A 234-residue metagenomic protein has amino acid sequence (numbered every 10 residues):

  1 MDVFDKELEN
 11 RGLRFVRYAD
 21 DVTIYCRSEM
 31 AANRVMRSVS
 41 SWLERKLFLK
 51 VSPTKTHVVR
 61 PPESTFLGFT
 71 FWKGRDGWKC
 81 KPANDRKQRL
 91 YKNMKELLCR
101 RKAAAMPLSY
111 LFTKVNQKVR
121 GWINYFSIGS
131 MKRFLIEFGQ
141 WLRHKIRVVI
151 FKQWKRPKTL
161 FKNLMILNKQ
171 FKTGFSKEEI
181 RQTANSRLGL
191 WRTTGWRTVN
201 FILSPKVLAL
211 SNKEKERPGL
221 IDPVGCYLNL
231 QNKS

Functional and structural regions predicted by a protein language model:
M1-S234: Non-catalytic terminal/accessory segments
